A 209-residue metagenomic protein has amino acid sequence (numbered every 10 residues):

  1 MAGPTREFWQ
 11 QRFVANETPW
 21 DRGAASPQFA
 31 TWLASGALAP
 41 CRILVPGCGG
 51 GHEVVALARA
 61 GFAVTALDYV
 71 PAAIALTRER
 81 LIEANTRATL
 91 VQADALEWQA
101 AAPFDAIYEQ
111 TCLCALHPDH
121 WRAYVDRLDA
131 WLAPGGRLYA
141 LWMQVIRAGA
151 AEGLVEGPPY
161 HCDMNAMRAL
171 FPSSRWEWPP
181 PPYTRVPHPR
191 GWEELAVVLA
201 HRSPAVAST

Functional and structural regions predicted by a protein language model:
M1-L44, G49-A102, D119-W131, G136-T209: Class I (Rossmann-like) S-adenosyl-L-methionine-dependent methyltransferase catalytic domain, capturing the SAM-binding
D105: Conserved acidic residues
Y108: A conserved beta-strand element that flanks and buttresses the S-adenosyl-L-methionine
T111-A115: Short catalytic micro-motifs in class I SAM-dependent methyltransferases
